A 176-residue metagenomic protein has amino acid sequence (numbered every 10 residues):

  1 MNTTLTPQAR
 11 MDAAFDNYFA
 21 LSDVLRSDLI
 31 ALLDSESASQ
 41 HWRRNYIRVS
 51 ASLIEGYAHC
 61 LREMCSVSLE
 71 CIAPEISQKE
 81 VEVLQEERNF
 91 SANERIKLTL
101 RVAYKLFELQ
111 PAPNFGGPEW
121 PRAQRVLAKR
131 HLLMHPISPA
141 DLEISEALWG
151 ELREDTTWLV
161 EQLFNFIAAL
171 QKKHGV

Functional and structural regions predicted by a protein language model:
M1-R48, W158: Charged alpha-helical initiation segments
A20-S27, S52, G56, A128-H135 (+1 more regions): Generic structural signal for well-ordered, non-membrane alpha-helices
Q40-C65: Short, hydrophobic, well-ordered secondary-structure elements
R44-R48, P121-Q124, G150, E154: A generic "alpha-helical surface" signal
S66-P136, A140, W158-K172: Flexible secondary-structure boundary motifs
A140-A147: Short conserved catalytic/interaction loops centered on acidic-Pro-aromatic/His motifs
A147-Q162: Short secondary-structure subsegments characteristic of cysteine-rich extracellular domains
